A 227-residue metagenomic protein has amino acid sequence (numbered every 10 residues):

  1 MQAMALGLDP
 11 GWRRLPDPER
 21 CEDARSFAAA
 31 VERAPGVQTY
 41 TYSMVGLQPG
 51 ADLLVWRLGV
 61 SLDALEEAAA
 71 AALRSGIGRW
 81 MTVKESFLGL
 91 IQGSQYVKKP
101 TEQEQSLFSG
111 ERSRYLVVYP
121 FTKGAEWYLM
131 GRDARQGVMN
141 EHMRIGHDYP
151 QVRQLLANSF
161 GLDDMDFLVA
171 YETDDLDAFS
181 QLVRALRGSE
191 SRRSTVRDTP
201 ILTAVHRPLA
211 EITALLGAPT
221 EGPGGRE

Functional and structural regions predicted by a protein language model:
M1-E32, V60-L65, K84-D148, F160 (+2 more regions): Short S/T/G/P-rich N-terminal loop/turn motif that feeds into the first structured element of a domain
F27-V60, A64-L65: Long, hydrophobic/aromatic-enriched structural stretches that serve as scaffold segments
V37-A51, L73-R112, V152-D163, E190-E227: Glycine-rich beta-strand-turn "strand-cap" elements at beta-sheet edges
A68-A72: "Short basic amphipathic alpha-helical interaction patches in structured regions
D166: Glycine- and acidic
R187: Non-heme Fe(II)/2-oxoglutarate
